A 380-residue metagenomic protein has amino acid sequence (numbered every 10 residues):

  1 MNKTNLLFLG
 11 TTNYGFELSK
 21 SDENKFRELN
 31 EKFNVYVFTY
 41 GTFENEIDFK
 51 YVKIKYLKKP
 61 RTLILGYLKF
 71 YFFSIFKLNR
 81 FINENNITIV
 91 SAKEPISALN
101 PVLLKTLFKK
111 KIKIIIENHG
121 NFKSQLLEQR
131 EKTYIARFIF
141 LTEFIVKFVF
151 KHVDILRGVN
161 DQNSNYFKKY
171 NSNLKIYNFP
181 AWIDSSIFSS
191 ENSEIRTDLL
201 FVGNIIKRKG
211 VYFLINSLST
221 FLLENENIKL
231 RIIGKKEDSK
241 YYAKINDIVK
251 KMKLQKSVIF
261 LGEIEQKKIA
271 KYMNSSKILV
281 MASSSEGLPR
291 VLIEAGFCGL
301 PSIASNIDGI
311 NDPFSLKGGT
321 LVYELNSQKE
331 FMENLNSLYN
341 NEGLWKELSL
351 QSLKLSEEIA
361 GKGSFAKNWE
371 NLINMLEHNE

Functional and structural regions predicted by a protein language model:
M1-N45, K50: N-terminal subdomain of nucleotide-sugar transferases
S19-R27, N204-T220, L230, K240-A243: A conserved mid-protein helix/loop that constitutes part of the nucleotide-sugar donor-binding site
N24-R27, N79, F122, A136-L156 (+1 more regions): Membrane-proximal helix-turn-helix segments that form the acceptor-binding/catalytic region of lipid-linked
F43, V202, K229-K244, G262-E263: Glycosyltransferase donor-sugar binding loop
E263-I264, K271-S276: Short alpha-helical donor nucleotide-sugar binding micro-motif in glycosyltransferases
S284: Aromatic "clamp/platform" in nucleotide-sugar-dependent glycosyltransferases that forms part of the donor/acceptor
P301-A304: Short hydrophobic beta-strand element within catalytic cores of glycosyltransferases and related nucleotide-activated
L316-K329, S337-E342: Conserved acidic donor-binding segment of nucleotide-sugar-dependent glycosyltransferases
